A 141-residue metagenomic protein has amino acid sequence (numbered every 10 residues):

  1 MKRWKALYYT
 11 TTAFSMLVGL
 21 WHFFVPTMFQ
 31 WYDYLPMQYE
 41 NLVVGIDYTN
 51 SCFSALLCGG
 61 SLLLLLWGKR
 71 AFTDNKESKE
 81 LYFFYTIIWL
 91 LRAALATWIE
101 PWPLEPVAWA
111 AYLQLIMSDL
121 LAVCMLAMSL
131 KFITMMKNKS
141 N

Functional and structural regions predicted by a protein language model:
M1-V18: Cytosolic juxtamembrane helix and N-cap/initiation of the first transmembrane helix
Y8, N75-F84: Membrane-interfacial loop-to-transmembrane alpha-helix junctions, especially the N-terminal start
L17-G19, P26, N41-K69, F83-L91: Core segments of alpha-helical transmembrane spans in multipass integral membrane proteins
F24-P36: Membrane-interface helix-loop junction between the first two transmembrane segments
S61-K79, E100-P103: Juxtamembrane helix-break-helix junctions at the cytosolic face of small multi-pass alpha-helical membrane proteins
I87, V107-L121: Individual transmembrane alpha-helices with interfacial aromatic-anchor signatures
A94-Y112: Membrane-helix boundary connector in multi-pass membrane proteins
S118-K139: Membrane-water interface at the C-terminal end of transmembrane alpha helices
